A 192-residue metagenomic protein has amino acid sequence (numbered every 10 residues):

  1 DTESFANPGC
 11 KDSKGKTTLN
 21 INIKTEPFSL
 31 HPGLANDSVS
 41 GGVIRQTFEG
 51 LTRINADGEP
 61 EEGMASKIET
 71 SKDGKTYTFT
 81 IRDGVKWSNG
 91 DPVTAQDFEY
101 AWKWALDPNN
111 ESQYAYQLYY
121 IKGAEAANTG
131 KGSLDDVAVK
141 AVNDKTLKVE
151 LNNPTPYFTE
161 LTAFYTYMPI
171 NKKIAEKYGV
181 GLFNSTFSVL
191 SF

Functional and structural regions predicted by a protein language model:
D1-T18, E59: Short, low-complexity disordered leader/linker segments with a strong preference for bacterial N-terminal type II
N22-K72, S188-F192: N-terminal lobe/hinge region of extracytoplasmic solute-binding protein
F28, R45, E49, S66 (+4 more regions): Solvent-exposed, polar/charged alpha-helical surfaces in well-ordered, non-transmembrane soluble domains, broadly
L34-A35, I81-P92, D136-V137, G181: Second-shell loop/turn segments in exported
T52, A56, D73, K86 (+4 more regions): Sec-exported extracytoplasmic/periplasmic mature domains
K67-Y114, K148: Aromatic- and charge-enriched surface segment that lines or borders ligand/interaction sites
K72-D73, A141-N143: Residue-level recognition of beta-strand termini and adjacent short loop/turns
L151-F192: Gly/Pro-rich hinge or "lid" segments in bacterial periplasmic/extracellular proteins
